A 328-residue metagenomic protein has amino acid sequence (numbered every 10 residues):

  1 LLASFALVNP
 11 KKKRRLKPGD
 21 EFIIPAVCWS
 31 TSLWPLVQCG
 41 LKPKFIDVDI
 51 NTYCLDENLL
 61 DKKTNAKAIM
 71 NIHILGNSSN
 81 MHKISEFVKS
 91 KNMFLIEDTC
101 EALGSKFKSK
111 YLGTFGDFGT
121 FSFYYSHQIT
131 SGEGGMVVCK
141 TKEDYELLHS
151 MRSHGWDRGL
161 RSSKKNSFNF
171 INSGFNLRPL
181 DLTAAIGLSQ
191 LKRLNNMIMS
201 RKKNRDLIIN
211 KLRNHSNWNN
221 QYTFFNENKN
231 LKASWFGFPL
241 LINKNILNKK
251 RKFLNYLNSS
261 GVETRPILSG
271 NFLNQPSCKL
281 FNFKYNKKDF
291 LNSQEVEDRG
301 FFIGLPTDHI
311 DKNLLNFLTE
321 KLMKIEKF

Functional and structural regions predicted by a protein language model:
L1-E21, P35-V37, F45-D47, K110: Phosphate-binding glycine-rich loop
A26, K44-D49: Short beta->alpha connector loops at strand-helix junctions that form conserved, small/polar/Pro-enriched
V27-L33: Conserved coil-to-alpha-helix start sites within the AMP-binding
P35-L36, F87, L182: Hydrophobic/aromatic ligand-binding patch that stacks against planar heteroaromatic rings of cofactors or nucleotides
G40: Structured binding elements
I50-S131, M136-D144, F302: Active-site phosphate-binding strand-loop segment of PLP-dependent enzymes
A68-I72, N77, M81-K83, K106 (+1 more regions): PLP-dependent aminotransferase class I/II
